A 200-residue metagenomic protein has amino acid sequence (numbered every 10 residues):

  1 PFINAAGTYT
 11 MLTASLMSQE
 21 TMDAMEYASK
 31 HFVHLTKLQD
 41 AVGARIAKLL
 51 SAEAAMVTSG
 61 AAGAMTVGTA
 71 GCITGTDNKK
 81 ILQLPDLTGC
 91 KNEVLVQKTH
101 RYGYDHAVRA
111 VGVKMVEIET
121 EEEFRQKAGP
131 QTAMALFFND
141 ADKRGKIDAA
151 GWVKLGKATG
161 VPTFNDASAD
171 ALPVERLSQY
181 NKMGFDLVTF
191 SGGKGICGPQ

Functional and structural regions predicted by a protein language model:
P1-L12, G43-A55, A62-Q200: Conserved PLP-enzyme active-site core in the AAT-like
F2-T36: Glycine-rich phosphate-binding segment of PLP-dependent enzymes
K37-V42: A short, well-structured juxtamembrane/interface segment
